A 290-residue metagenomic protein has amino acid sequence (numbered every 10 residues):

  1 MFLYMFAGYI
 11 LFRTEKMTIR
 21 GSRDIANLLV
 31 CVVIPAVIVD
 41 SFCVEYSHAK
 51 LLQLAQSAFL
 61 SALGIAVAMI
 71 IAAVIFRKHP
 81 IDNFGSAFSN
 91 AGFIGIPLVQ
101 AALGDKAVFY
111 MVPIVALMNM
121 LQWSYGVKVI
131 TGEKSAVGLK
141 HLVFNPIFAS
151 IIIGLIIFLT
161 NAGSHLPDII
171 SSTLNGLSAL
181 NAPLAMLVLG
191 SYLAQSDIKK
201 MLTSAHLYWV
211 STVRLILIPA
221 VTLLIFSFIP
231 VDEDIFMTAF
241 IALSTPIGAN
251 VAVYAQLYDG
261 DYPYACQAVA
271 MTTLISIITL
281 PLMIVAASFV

Functional and structural regions predicted by a protein language model:
M1-V290: Alpha-helical transmembrane segments of multi-pass small-molecule/ion transporters
